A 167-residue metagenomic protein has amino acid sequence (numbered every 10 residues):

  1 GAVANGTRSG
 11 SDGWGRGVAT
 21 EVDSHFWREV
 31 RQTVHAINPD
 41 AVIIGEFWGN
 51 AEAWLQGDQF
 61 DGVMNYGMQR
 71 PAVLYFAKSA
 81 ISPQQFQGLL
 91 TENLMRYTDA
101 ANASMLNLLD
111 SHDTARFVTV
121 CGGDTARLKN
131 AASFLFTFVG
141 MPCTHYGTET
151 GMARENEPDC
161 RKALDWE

Functional and structural regions predicted by a protein language model:
G1-S24, N102, N107-S111: Active-site groove signature of glycoside hydrolases
S11, F60, G140-M141: A structural motif
G17-A100, M105, G123-T125, F134-T137 (+1 more regions): Active-site-proximal helices and loops of the catalytic beta/alpha 8
F117-G122: Short, solvent-exposed helix-loop connector elements
N130-A132: Conserved glycine-rich, hydrophobic/aromatic-active-site segments that form phosphate/pyrophosphate or metal-binding
H145-T150: Short acidic/histidine-rich active-site segments
